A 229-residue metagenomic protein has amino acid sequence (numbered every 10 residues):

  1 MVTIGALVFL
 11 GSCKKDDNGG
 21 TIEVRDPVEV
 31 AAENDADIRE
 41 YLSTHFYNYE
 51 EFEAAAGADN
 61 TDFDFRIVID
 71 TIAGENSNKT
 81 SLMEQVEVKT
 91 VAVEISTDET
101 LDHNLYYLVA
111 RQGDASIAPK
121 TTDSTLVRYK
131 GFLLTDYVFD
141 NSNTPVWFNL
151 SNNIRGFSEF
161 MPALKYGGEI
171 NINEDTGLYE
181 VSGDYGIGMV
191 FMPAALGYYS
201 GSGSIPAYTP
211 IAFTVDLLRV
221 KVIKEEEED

Functional and structural regions predicted by a protein language model:
M1-T3: Sec-dependent signal peptide recognition, specifically the positively charged N-region followed immediately by
V8-S12: C-terminal motif of bacterial Sec signal peptides marking the signal peptidase cleavage site
K14-D229: Cross-family detector of peptidyl-prolyl cis-trans isomerase
